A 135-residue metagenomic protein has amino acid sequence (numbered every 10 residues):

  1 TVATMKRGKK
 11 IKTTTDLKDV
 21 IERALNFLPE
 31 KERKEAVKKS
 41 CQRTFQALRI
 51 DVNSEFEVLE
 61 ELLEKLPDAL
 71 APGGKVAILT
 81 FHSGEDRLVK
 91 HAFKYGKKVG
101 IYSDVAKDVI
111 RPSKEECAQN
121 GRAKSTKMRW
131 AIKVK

Functional and structural regions predicted by a protein language model:
T1-K135: S-adenosyl-L-methionine-dependent methyltransferase catalytic core, i.e., the SAM/SAH-binding region
